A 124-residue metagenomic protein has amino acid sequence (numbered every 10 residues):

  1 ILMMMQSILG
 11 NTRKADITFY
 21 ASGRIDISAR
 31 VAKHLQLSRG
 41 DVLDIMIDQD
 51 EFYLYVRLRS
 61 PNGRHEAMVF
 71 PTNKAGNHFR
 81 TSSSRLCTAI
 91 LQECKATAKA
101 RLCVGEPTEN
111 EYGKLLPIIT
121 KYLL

Functional and structural regions predicted by a protein language model:
I1-S7, N11-D16, I47-L124: Mature exported/compartmentalized surface modules and terminal targeting/interaction regions
L2, T18, I27-V31: The feature marks the first
A21: Short, surface-exposed binding/anchoring microloops in extracellular/periplasmic proteins
R24-Q36, T81-L91: Short beta-strand-centered segments at strand-helix junctions
R30-Y53: Acidic (E/D-rich), amphipathic helical modules within compact regulatory domains
